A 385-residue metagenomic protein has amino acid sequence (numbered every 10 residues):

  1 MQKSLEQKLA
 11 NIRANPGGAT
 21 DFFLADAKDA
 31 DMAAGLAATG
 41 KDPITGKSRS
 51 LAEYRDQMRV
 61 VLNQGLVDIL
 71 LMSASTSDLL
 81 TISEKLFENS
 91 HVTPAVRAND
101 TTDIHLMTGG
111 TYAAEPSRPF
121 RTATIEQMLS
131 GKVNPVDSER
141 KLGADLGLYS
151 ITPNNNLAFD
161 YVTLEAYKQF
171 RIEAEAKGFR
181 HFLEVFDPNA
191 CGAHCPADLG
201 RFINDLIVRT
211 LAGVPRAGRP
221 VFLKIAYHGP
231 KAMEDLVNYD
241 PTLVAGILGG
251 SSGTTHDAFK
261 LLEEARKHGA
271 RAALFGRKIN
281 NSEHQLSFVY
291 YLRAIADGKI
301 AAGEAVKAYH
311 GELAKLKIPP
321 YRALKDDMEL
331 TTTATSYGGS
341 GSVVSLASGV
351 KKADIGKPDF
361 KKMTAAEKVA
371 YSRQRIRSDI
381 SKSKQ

Functional and structural regions predicted by a protein language model:
M1-E6, A37, K317-S345: C-terminal extensions of enzymes
M1-N155, H310: Alpha/beta catalytic barrel-like cores
L66, N89-T93, R216-R219, N238-G246 (+1 more regions): Glycine-enriched alpha-helix->loop->beta-strand junction motifs that scaffold or abut catalytic
I69-S75, A95-R97, S150-T163, F182 (+2 more regions): Catalytic beta/alpha-barrel core
T76-L86, I104-T108, L157-E173, Y227-D240 (+2 more regions): Active-site-adjacent beta->alpha loops and helix N-cap segments on the catalytic face of soluble alpha/beta enzymes
G250-S252, H268-Q285: Glycine-rich phosphate-binding active-site loops on the catalytic face of alpha/beta enzymes
R266, N280-T335: C-terminal helical cap(s) of enzyme catalytic domains, especially alpha/beta-barrels
G339-Q385: Alpha-helical propensity feature that highlights long, continuous alpha-helices across diverse contexts
